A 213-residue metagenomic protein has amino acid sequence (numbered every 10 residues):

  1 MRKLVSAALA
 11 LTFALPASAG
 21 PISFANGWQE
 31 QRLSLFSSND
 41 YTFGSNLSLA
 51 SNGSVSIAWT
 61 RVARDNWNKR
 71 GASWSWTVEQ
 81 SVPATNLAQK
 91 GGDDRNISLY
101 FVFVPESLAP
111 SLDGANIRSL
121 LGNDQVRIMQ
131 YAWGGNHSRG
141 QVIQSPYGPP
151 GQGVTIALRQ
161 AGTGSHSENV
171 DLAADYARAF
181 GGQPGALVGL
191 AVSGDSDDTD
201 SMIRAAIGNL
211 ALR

Functional and structural regions predicted by a protein language model:
R2-A10: Sec-dependent signal peptide recognition, specifically the positively charged N-region followed immediately by
A14-A17: N-terminal signal peptide c-region/cleavage motif recognized by signal peptidases
F24-S45: Extracellular glycan-recognition surfaces and repeat-rich motifs
S38-A58: Short carbohydrate-recognition loop motifs
R61-A72, R159-T163, Q183-P184: Extracellular/lumenal carbohydrate-interaction signature centered on repeated Trp-anchored short motifs
V78-L87, G91-D93, S107-L108, D198-S201: Extended, low-complexity, turn-rich repeat/linker tracts enriched in Gly/Pro/Ser/Thr and Asp/Glu that occur
D94, F101-P149: Extracellular/luminal beta-rich ligand-recognition and adhesion surfaces characterized by aromatic-Gly/Pro-enriched
P149-L158, G162-D200, R204: Extracellular beta-strand ligand-recognition surfaces/modules
